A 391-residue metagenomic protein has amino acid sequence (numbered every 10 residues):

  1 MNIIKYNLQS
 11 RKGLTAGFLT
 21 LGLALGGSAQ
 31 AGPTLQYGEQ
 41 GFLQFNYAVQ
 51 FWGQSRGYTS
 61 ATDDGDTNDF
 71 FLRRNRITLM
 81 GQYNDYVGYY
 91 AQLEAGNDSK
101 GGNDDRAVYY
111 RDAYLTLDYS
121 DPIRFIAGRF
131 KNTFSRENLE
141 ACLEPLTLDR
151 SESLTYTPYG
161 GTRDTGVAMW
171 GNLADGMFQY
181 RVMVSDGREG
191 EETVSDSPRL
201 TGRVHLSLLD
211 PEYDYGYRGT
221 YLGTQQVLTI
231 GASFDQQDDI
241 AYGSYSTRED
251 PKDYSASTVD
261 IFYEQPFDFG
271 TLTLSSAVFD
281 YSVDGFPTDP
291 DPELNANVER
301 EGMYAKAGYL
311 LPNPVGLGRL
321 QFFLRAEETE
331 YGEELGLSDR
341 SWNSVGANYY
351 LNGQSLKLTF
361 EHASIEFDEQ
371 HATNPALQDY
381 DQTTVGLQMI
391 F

Functional and structural regions predicted by a protein language model:
M1-G32, T157: Cleavable N-terminal export/targeting peptides
S10-L14, D69, L148, L337 (+1 more regions): Hydrophobic alpha-helical segments with strong N-terminal bias
T15, L23, S28-Q30, Y47 (+4 more regions): Residue-level detector of intrinsically disordered, flexible termini and proteolytic processing junctions
G32-Y58, T62-G190, V194-E212, R218-G219 (+4 more regions): Outer membrane beta-barrel
G38, G57-D64, G102-N103, T116-D118 (+3 more regions): Outer-membrane beta-barrel pore domains
